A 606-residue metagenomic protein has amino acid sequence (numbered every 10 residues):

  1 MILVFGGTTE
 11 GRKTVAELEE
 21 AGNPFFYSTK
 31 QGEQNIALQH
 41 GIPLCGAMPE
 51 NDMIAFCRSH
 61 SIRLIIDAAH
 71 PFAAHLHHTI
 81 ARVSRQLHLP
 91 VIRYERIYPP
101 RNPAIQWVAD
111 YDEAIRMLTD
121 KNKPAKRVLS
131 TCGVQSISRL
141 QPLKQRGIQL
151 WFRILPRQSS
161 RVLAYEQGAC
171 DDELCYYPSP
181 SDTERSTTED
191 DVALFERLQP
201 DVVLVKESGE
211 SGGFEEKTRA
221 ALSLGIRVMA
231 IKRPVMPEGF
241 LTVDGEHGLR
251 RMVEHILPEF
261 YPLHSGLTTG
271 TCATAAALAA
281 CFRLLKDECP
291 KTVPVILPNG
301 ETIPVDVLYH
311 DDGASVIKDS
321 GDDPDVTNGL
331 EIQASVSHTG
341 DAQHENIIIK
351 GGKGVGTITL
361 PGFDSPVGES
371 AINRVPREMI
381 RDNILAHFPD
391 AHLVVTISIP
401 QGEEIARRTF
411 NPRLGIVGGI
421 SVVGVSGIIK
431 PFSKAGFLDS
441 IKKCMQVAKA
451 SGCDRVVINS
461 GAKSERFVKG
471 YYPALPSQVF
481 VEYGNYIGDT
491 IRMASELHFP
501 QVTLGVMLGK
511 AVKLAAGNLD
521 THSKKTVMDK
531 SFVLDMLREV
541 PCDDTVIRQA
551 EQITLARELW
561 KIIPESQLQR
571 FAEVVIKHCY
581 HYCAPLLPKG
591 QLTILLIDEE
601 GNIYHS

Functional and structural regions predicted by a protein language model:
F26-M48, P103-I105, R161-Q167, I303-D306: N-terminal beta-loop-helix "entrance" segment that forms/cooperates in small-molecule cofactor or anionic ligand
Y27-I36, Y94-Y98, V134-S136, I154-S160 (+2 more regions): Short, polar loop motifs at secondary-structure junctions
G41-C57, Y176-D190: Glycine-rich, highly charged phosphate/nucleotide-binding loops
L64-A114: Glycine/small-residue-rich loop that forms an oxyanion/phosphate-binding "nest" at active or ligand-binding sites
G133-Y177, T188: Anionic-ligand binding region
Y165-E173, Y177-L224, M229-R233: A C-terminal functional module that forms or caps the active site or interfaces directly with catalytic machinery
F260-R408, P412: Generic N-terminal targeting/processing segments that precede catalytic cores or assembly contacts
H264-L267, L414-I420, V425-A572, H581-Y582 (+2 more regions): A structural signal for small-residue-enriched, beta-sheet-centric alpha/beta enzyme cores and oligomeric scaffold folds
